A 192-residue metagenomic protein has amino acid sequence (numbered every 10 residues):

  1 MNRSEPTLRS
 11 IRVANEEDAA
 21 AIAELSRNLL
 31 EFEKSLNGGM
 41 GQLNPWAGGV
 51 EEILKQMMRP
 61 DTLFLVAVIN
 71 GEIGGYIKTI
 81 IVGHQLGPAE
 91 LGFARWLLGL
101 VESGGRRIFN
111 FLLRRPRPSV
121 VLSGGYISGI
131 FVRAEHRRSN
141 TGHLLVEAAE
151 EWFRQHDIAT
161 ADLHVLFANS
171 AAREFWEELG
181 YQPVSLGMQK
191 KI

Functional and structural regions predicted by a protein language model:
M1-A20, N28: Conserved N-terminal entry element of GNAT/NAT acetyltransferase domains
L30-I53: Conserved GNAT-fold acetyl-CoA-binding loop/helix
E51-L65, G83-G87, Y126: A short helix-loop-beta-strand connector motif used in the catalytic cores of GNAT acetyltransferases and, in some
V66, E72-I81, Y126, F131: Conserved beta-strand in the GNAT
G83-G125: Conserved acyl-donor/pantetheine-binding loop and adjacent beta-alpha core of acyl/acetyltransferases and related
G124-G125, F153-L166: Conserved GNAT acetyl-CoA-binding A-motif
G129-V132, R138-E151, Q155, E178: Conserved acetyl-CoA-binding loop-helix of GNAT-fold acetyltransferases
A134-R137, L163-A172, Q189-I192: Conserved beta-strand-loop-alpha-helix junction that forms the acyl-donor binding cleft
